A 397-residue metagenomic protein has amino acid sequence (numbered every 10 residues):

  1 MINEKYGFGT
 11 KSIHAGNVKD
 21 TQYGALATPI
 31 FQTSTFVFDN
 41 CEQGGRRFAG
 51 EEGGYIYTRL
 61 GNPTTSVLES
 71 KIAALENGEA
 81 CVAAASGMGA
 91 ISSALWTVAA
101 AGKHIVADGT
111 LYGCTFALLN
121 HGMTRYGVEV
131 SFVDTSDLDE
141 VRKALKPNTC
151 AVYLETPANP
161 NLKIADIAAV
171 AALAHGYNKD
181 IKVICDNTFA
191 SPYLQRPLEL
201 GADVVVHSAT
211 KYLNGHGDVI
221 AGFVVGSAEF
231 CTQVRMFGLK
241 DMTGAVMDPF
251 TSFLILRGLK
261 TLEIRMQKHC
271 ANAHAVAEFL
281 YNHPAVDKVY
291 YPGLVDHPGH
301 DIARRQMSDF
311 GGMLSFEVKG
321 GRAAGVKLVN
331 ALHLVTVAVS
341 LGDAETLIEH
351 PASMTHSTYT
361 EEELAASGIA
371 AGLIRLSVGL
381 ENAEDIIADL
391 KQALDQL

Functional and structural regions predicted by a protein language model:
M1-N62, S70: N-terminal "arm"/small-domain region of PLP-dependent enzymes with the aminotransferase-like
I2-N3, S12-H14, V18, C81-A285 (+2 more regions): Conserved PLP-enzyme active-site core in the AAT-like
S12-F31, A323-E363: C-terminal core of ALDH-fold dehydrogenases
N17-K19, Q32-F38, F189, K211 (+9 more regions): Glycine-rich beta-alpha junction loops
N40-S92, F116-H121: Conserved N-terminal alpha-helix of the aminotransferase class I/II PLP-enzyme fold
N120, P147-C150, Y177, R265 (+2 more regions): PLP-dependent enzyme catalytic core of the Aspartate aminotransferase-like
L254-I264, G312-K319, R375-G379: Short, well-ordered beta-strand elements within core beta-sheets of diverse protein domains
H274-G342, Y359-A365, Q392: Conserved small-domain helix->loop->beta segment predominantly found in fold-type I
